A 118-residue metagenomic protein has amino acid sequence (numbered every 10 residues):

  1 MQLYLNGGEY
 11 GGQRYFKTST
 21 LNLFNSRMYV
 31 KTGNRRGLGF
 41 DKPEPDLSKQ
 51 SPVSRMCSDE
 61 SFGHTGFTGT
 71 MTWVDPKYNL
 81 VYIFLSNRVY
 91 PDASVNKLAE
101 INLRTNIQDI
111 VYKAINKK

Functional and structural regions predicted by a protein language model:
M1-K118: Catalytic loop of the DD-peptidase/beta-lactamase superfamily, centered on the K-T-G motif and neighboring
